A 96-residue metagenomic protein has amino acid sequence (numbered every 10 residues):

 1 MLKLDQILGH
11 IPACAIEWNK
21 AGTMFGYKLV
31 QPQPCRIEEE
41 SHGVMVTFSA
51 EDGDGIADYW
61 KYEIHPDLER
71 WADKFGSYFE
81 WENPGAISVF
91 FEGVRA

Functional and structural regions predicted by a protein language model:
M1-L2, E92-A96: Short intrinsically disordered terminal tails
M1-T47: Charged, low-complexity intrinsically disordered tails and linkers
F25, E82-F90: Short linear loop/turn motifs
Q33-N83: Acidic, low-complexity, intrinsically disordered interaction modules
S49, F90-E92: Structured loops at beta-to-helix junctions and adjacent beta-edge loops in soluble globular domains
